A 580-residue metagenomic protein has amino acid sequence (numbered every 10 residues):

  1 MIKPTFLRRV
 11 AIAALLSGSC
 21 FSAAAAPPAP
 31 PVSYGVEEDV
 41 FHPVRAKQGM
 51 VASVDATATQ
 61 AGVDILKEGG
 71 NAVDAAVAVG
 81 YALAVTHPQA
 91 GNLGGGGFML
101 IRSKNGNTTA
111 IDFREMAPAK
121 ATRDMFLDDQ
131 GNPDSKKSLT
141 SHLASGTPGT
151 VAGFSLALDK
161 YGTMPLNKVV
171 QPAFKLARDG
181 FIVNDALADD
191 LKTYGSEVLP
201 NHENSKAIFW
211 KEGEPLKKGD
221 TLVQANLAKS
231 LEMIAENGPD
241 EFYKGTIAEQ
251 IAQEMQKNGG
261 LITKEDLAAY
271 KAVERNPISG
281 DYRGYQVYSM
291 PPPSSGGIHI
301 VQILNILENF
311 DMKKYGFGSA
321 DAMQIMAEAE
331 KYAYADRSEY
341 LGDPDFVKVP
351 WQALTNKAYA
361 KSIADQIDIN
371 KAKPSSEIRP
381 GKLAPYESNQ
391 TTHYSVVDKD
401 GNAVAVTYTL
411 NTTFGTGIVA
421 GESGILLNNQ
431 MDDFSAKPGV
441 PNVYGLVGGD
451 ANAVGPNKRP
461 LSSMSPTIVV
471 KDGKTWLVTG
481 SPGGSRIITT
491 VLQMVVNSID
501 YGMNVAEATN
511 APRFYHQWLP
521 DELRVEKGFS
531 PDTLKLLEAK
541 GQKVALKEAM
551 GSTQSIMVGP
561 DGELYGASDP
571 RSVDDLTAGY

Functional and structural regions predicted by a protein language model:
I2-A24: Gram-negative bacterial Sec-dependent N-terminal signal peptides
A26-Q60, D64, A72-V73, V77-G238 (+4 more regions): Noncatalytic scaffold domains of N-terminal-nucleophile
V73-V79, N167-R178, E249-A252, F317-Y334 (+1 more regions): Short, well-structured alpha-helical segments that form the helix of a local strand-helix-strand
V85-A110, L261-T263, A403-K471, Y501 (+1 more regions): Active-site rim segments in enzyme catalytic domains, especially the processed small/beta chain of N-terminal
E274, S388-T391, T413, S462-M464: Short, small/polar residue-rich loop motifs at catalytic or cofactor-binding pockets
F310-L410, E422-S423, P438-G439: Internal maturation/activation junctions in enzymes
K458, V491, D500-E548: Extended C-terminal subregions enriched in glycine
